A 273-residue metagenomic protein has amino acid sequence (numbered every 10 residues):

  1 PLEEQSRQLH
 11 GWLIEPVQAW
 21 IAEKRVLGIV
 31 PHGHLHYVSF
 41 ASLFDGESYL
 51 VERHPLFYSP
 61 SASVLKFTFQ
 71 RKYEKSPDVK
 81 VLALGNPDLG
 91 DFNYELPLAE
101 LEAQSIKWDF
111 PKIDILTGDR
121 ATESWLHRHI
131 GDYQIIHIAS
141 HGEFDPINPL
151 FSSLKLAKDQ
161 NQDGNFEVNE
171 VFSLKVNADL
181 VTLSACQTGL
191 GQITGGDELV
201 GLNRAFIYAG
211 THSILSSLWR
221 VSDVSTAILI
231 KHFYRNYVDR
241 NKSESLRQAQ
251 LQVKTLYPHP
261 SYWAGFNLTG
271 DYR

Functional and structural regions predicted by a protein language model:
P1-R273: Catalytic cores of enzymes
